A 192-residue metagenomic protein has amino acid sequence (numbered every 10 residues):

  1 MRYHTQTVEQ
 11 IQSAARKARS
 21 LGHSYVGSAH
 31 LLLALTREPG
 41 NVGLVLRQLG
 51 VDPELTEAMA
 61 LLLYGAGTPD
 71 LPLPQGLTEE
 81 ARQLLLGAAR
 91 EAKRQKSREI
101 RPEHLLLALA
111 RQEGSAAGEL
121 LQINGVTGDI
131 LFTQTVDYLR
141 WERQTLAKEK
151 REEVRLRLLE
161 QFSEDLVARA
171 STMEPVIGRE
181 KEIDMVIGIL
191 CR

Functional and structural regions predicted by a protein language model:
M1-R192: Histone-fold recognition with a strong bias for associated Lys/Arg-rich disordered tails
